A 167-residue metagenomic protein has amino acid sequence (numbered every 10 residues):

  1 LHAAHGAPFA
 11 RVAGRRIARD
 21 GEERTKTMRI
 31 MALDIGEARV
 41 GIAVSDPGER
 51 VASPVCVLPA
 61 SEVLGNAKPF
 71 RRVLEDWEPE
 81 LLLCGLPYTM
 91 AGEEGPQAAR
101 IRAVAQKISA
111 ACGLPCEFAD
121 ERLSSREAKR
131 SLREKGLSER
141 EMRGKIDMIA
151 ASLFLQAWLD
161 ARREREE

Functional and structural regions predicted by a protein language model:
A3-G6, A10: Short hydrophobic alpha-helical segments enriched in small aliphatic residues
E22-L33, E37-E167: Phosphate- and other anionic-substrate recognition elements at nucleic-acid/protein interfaces
